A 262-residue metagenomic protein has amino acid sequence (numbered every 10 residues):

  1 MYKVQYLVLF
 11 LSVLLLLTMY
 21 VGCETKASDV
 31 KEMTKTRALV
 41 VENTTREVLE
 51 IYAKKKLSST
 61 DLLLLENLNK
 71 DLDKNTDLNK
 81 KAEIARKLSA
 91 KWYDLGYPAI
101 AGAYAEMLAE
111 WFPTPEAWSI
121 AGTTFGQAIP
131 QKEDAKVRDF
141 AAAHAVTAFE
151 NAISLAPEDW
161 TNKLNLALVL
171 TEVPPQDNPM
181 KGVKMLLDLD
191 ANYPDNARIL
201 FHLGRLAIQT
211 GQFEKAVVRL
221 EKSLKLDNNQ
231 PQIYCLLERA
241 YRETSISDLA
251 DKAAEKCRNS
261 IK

Functional and structural regions predicted by a protein language model:
Y2-A99: N-terminal leader/linker segments that initiate helical-solenoid repeat arrays
E42, V48-Y52, D73-K74, L78 (+6 more regions): Short coil/linker segments at helix-helix boundaries
L62-L65, L95-A103, V137-A148, P174-D188 (+2 more regions): Structural signature of tandem alpha-helical TPR/SEL1-like repeats, specifically the intra-repeat loop/turn
I84, A117-W118, N162, I199 (+2 more regions): TPR alpha-solenoid repeat register
W92, T124-F125, L170, A207 (+1 more regions): Residue at a conserved register position within TPR or TPR-like alpha-solenoid repeats
W111, L155-A156, A191-Y193, K225-D227 (+1 more regions): Structural marker of alpha-solenoid helical repeat scaffolds
T114-P115, D159, Y193-N196, F213 (+2 more regions): Residue-level recognition of tetratricopeptide repeat
